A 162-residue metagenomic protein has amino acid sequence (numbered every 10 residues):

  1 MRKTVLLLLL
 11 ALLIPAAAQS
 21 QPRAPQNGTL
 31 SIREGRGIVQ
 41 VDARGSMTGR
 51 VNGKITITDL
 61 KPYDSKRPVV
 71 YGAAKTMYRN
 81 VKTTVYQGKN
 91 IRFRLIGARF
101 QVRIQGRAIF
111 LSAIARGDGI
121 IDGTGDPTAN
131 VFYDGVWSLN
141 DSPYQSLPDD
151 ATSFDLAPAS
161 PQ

Functional and structural regions predicted by a protein language model:
M1-T4: Positively charged n-region of N-terminal signal peptides that target proteins for export
L6-L7, R79: Short amphipathic alpha-helical "recognition" segments used for binding
L7, L111, Y144-S146: Aromatic-residue detector
L7-P15: Bacterial N-terminal signal peptides
Q19-L30, E34-D42, I120-Q162: Long terminal segments
L30, E34-D134: Predominantly extracellular/secreted and cell-surface proteins with exposed, flexible low-complexity segments
